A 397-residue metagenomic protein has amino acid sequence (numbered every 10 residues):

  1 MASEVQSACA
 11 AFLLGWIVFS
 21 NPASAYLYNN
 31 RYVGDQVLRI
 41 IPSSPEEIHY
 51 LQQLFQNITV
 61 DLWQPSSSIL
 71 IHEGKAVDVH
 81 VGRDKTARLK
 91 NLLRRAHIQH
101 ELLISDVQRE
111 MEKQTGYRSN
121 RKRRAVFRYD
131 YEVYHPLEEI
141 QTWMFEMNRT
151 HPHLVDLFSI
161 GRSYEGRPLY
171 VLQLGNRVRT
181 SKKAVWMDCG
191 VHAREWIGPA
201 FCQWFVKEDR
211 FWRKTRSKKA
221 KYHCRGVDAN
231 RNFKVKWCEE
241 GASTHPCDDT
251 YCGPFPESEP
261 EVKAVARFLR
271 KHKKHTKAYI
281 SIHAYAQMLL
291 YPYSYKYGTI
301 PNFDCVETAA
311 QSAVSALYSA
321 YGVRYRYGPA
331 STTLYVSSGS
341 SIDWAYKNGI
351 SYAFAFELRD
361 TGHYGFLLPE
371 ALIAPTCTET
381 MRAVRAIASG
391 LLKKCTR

Functional and structural regions predicted by a protein language model:
A2-R397: M14 metallocarboxypeptidase catalytic domain recognition
